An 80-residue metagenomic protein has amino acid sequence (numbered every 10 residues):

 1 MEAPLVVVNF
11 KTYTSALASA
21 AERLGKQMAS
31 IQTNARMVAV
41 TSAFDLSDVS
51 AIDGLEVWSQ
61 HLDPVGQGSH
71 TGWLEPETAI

Functional and structural regions predicted by a protein language model:
M1-L74: Conserved N-terminal beta1-alpha1 strand-loop-helix module at the mouth
T78-I80: Short, intrinsically disordered, charge-balanced linker/junction segments flanking boundaries in proteins
